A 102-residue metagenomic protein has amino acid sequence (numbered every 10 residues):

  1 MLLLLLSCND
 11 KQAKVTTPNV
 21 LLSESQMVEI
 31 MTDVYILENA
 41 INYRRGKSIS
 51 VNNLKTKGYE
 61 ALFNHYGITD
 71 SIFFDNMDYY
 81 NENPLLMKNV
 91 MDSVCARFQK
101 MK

Functional and structural regions predicted by a protein language model:
L4-S7: C-terminal motif of bacterial Sec signal peptides marking the signal peptidase cleavage site
N9-Q12: Bacterial signal peptide processing site
K14-V15, A61: Preference for short coil/turn "hinge" residues that link or interrupt alpha-helices
T16-L37: Post-signal peptide N-terminal segment of mature Sec-exported envelope proteins
N42-K102: Compact alpha-helical subdomains of small soluble proteins
